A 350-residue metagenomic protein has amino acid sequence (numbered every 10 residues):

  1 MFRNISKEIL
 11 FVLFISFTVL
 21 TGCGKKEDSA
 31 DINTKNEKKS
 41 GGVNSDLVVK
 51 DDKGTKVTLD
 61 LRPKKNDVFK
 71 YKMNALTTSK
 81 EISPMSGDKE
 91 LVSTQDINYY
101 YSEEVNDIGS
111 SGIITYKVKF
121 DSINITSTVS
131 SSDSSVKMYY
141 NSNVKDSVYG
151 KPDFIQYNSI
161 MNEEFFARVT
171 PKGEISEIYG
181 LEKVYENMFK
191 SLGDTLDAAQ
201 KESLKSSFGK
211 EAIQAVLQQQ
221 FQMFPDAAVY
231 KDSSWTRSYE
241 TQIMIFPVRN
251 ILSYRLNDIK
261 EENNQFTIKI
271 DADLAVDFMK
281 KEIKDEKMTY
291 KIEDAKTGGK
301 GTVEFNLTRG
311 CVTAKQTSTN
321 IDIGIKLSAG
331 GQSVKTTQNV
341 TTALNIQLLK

Functional and structural regions predicted by a protein language model:
M1-L10: Bacterial N-terminal signal peptides that target proteins for export
V19-G22: C-terminal motif of bacterial Sec signal peptides marking the signal peptidase cleavage site
K25-K350: Signature of exported/secreted
